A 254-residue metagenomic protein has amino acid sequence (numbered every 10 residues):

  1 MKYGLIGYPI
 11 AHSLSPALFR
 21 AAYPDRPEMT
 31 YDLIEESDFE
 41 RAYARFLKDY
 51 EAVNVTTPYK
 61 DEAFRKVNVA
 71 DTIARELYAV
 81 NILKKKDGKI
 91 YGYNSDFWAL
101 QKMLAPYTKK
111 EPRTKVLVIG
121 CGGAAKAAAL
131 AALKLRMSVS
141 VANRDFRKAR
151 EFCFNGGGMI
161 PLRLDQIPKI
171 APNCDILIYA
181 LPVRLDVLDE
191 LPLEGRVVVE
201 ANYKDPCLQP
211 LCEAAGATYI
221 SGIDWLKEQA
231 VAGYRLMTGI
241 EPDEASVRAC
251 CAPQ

Functional and structural regions predicted by a protein language model:
M1-Y107, D205, P210-L211, A215: Phosphate/diphosphate ligand-binding glycine-rich loop within oxidoreductases
G7, N94-F97, L104, R113-L133 (+1 more regions): Glycine-rich adenosine-cofactor-binding loop
P58, Y179-V183, N202-Y203: Short glycine-/small-residue-rich Rossmann-like dinucleotide-binding loops
K86, K109-V116, E194: Short helix-loop-beta connector
E111, D189-R196, A214: Short, conserved loop/helix-junction motifs that constitute active-site signature segments in enzyme catalytic cores
L135-G156: NAD(P)-binding Rossmann-fold cofactor-contacting core
I167-V187: Rossmann-like NAD(P)-binding element
V197-E244, A249-C250: Rossmann-fold NAD(P)-binding glycine/threonine-rich loop
